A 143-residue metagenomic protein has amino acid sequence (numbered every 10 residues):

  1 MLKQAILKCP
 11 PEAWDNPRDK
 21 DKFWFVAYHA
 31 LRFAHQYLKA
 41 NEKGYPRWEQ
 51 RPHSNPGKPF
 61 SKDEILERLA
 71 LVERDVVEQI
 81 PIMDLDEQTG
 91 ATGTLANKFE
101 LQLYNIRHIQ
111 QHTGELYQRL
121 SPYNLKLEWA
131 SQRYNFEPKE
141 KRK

Functional and structural regions predicted by a protein language model:
L2-Q4, V72: Amphipathic alpha-helical packing segments from all-alpha helical-bundle domains
I6, E42, D84: Short, small-residue-rich loop/turn micro-motifs
I6, I80, E140-K141: Long, well-ordered core segments of solenoidal/helical folds
K8-A13, P81: Short, solvent-exposed, charged loop/turn and helix-capping segments that join or cap alpha-helices on peripheral
P11-H53, G93-K143: Short, contiguous alpha-helical
G57-G90, N97-Q118: Acidic/histidine-rich alpha-helical segments that form the ligand environment of transition-metal centers
